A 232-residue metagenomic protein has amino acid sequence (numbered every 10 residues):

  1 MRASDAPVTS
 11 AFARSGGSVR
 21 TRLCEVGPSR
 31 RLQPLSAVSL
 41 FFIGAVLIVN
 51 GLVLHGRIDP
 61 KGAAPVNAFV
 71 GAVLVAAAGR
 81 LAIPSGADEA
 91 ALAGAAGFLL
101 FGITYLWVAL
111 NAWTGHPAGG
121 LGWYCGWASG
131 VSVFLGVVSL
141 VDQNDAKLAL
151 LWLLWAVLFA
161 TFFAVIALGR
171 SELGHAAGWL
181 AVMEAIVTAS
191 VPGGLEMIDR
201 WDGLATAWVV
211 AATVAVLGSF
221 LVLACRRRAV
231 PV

Functional and structural regions predicted by a protein language model:
M1-L32: N-terminal amphipathic/basic-hydrophobic helices that include classical n-h-c signal peptides and signal-anchor
R20-L92, L195-V210, S219-V232: N-terminal topogenic module of multi-pass integral membrane proteins
L35, A146-V232: C-terminal transmembrane helix-loop-helix hairpin of multi-pass membrane proteins
G51, H55-I58, A78, A82-S85 (+4 more regions): Transmembrane helix-loop junctions and nearby membrane-interface residues
A63-A68, G119-W127, A177-A181: Cytoplasmic-side transmembrane-helix entry/capping segments in multi-pass membrane proteins
V70-A76, G126-L135, A181-V191: Small-residue-rich segments of transmembrane alpha-helices in multi-pass membrane proteins, especially helix faces
A95-L99, I103-L168: Membrane-proximal helix-loop-helix units in multi-pass membrane proteins
